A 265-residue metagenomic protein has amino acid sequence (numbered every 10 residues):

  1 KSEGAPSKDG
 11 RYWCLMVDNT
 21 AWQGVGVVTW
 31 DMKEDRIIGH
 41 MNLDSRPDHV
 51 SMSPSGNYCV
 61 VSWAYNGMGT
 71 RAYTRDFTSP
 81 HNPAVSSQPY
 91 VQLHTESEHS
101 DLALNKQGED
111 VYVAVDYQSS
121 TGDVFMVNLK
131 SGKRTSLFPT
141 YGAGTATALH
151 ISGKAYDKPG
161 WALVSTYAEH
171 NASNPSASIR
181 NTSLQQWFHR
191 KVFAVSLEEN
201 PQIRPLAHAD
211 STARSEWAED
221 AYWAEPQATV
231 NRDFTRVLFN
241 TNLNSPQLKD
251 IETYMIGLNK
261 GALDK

Functional and structural regions predicted by a protein language model:
K1, N42-D48, P89-H99, T140-T147 (+1 more regions): Short coil/turn segments at the loop-to-beta-strand junctions that recur within blades of beta-propeller repeat folds
K1-G24, E34-P47: Asp-box/WD-like beta-propeller blade repeats and closely related beta-sheet repeat scaffolds
S2-W13, H49-V61, L93-V113, T147-L163 (+2 more regions): Blade-terminus and WD-like Trp-Asp/Gly-His loop motifs, strongest in beta-propeller folds
L15-G24, A64-M68, V111-Q118, L163-H189 (+1 more regions): Short, conserved, GDST-rich strand-edge loop motifs in beta-rich repeat architectures
W22-N42, G69-L93, T121-G142, A194-H208: Surface-exposed loop/turn elements that mediate protein-protein interactions on large endomembrane-trafficking
V111-F125, T135-A213: Loop/turn-rich, solvent-exposed surfaces of beta-rich toroidal or solenoidal domains
A221-K265: Blade-level signature of beta-propeller repeat domains, shared across WD40, Kelch, NHL, RCC1 and BNR/Asp-box propellers
